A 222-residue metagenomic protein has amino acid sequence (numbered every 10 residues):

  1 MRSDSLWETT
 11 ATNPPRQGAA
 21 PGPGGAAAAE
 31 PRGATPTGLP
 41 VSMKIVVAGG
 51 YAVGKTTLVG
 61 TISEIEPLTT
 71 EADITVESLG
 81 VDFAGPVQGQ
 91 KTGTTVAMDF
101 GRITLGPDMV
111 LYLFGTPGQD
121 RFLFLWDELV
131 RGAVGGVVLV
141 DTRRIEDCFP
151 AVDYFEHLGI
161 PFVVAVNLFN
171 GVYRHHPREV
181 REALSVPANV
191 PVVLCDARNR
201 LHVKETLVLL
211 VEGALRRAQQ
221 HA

Functional and structural regions predicted by a protein language model:
R2, R102, R121, V186 (+1 more regions): Flexible phosphate-sensing "switch/lid" loops adjacent to ATP/NTP-binding sites across phosphate-transfer
R2-Q88, T92-T94, G101-Y112: Conserved G1/Walker A P-loop phosphate-binding module
L113-T116, G136-D141, V164-L168, L194-D196: Conserved beta-strand segments of the P-loop GTPase G domain that flank and frequently precede/overlap
Q119-R144, D153-L158: Inter-motif core of Ras-like GTPase G domains
D147-F149: Active-site-adjacent beta->alpha loops and helix N-cap segments on the catalytic face of soluble alpha/beta enzymes
A151-Y154, E179-V180: A general structural detector for well-ordered alpha-helical segments in enzyme core domains, enriched
L158-P161, N189: A short helix->loop->beta-strand "cap" motif at the edges of active sites that frequently abuts
N170-A222: Canonical P-loop GTPase G-domain recognition
